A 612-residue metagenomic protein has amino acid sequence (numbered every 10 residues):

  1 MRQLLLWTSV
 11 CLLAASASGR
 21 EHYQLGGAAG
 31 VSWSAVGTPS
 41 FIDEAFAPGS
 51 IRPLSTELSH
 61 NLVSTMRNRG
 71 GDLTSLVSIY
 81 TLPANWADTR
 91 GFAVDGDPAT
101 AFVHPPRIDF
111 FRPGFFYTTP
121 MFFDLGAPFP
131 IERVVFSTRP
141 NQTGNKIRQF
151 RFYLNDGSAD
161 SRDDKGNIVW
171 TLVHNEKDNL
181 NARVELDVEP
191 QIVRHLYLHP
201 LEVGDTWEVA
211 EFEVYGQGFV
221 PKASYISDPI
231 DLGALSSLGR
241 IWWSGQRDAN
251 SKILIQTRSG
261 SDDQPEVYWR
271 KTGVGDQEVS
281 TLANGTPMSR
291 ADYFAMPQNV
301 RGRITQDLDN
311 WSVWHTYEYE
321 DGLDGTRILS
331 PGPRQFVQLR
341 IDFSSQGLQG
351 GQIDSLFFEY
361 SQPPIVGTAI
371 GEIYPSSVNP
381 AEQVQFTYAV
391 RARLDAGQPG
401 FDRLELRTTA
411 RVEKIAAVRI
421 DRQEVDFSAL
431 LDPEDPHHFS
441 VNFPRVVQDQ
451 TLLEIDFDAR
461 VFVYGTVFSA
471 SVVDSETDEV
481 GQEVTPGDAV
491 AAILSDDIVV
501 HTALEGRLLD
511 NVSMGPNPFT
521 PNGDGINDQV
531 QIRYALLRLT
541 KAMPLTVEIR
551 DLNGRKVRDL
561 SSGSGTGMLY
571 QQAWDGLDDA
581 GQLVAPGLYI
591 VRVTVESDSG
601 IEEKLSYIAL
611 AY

Functional and structural regions predicted by a protein language model:
M1-L4, Y612: Positively charged n-region of N-terminal signal peptides that target proteins for export
Q3-L6, R558: Short, basic/polar N-terminal leader/transit segment immediately after the initiator methionine
T8-A17: Hydrophobic h-region of N-terminal signal peptides that target proteins for export in Gram-negative bacteria
S18-L504: Beta-strand-rich ligand- or partner-binding modules with a strong bias toward extracellular/periplasmic carbohydrate
H501-Y612: Short loop/turn motifs at secondary-structure boundaries
